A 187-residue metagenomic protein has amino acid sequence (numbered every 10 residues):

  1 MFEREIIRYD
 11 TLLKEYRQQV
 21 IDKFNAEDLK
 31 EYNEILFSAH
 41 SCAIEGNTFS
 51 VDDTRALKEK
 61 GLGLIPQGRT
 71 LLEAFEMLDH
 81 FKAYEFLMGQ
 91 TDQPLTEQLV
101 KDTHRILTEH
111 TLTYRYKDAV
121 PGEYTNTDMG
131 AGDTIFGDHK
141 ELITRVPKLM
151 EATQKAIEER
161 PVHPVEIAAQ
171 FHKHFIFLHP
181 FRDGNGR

Functional and structural regions predicted by a protein language model:
M1-R187: FIC/Doc superfamily catalytic core
